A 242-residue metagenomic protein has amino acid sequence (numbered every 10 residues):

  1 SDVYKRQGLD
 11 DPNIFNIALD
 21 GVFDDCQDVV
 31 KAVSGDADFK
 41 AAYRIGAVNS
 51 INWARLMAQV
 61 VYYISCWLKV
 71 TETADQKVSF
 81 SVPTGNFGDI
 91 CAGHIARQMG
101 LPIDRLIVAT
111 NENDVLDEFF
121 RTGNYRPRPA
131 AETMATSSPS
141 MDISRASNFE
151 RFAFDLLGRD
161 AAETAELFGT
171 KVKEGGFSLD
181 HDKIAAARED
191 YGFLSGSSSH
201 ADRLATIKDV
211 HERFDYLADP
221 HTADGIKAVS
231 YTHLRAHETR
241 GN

Functional and structural regions predicted by a protein language model:
S1, W53, V82-I90, P220-G225 (+1 more regions): Gly/Ser/Thr-rich loops at beta-strand to alpha-helix junctions that form or flank small-molecule/cofactor-binding
S1-Q27, S79-K171: Glycine-rich phosphate/pyrophosphate-binding loop at beta-loop-alpha junctions
D2-Q7, T232-G241: Conserved small/polar residues in nucleotide/adenosyl-binding loops
V30, S34, R97-G100, V229 (+1 more regions): Generic helix-packing signal
K31, G35-K77, D155-S230: Active-site-adjacent helical/loop segments in soluble small-molecule enzymes
L68-V70, A92-P102, K227-Y231: Alpha-helix C-terminal capping segments
V78-F80, L234-R235: Generic beta-sheet signal
